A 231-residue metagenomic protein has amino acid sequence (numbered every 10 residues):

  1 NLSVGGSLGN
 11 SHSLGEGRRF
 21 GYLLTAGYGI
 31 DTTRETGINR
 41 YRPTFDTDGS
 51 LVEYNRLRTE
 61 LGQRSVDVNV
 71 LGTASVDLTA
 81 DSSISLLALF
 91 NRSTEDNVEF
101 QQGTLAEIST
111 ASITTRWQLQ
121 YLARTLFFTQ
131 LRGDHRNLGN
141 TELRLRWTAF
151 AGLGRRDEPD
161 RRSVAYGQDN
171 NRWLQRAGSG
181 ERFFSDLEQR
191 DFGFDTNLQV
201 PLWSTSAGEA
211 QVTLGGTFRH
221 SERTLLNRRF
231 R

Functional and structural regions predicted by a protein language model:
N1-E99, R124-T129: Transmembrane beta-barrel wall of Gram-negative outer-membrane proteins
D31-R40, S85-A106, T110-S112, R155-A165 (+1 more regions): Outer-membrane beta-barrel and related beta-rich outer-membrane complex signature in Gram-negative bacteria
F45-R56, S65, G103-R116, G167-E181: Flexible, solvent-exposed coil segments and beta strand-coil junctions, predominantly the extracellular/periplasmic
S75-T79, S83-L86, Q118-R231: Face-selective signature of the C-terminal outer-membrane beta-barrel domain
